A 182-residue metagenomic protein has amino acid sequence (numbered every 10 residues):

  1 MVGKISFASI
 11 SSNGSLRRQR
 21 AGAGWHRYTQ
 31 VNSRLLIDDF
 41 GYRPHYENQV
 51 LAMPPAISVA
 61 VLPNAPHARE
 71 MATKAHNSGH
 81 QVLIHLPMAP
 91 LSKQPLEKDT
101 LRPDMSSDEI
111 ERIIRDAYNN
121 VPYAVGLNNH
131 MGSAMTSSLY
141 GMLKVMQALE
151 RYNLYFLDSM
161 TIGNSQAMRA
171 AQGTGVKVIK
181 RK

Functional and structural regions predicted by a protein language model:
M1, S6-I10, G14-K182: Catalytic-site microenvironment of enzymes that process N-acetyl-hexosamine-containing cell-wall polysaccharides
